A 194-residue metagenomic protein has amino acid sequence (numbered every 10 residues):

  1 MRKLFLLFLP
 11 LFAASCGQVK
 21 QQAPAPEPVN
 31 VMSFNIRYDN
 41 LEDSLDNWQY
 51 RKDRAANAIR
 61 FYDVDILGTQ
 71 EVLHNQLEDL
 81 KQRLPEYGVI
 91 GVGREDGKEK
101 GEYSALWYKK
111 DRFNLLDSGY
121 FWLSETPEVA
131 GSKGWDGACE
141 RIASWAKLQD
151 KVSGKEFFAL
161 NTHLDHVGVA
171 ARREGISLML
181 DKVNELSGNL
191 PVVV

Functional and structural regions predicted by a protein language model:
L4-A13: Sec-dependent N-terminal signal peptides
S15-R83, E95-G101, I176-S177: N-terminal, active-site-proximal structural segment of metallo-dependent hydrolase catalytic domains
R37-D39, F113-N114, S124, D165: Active-site/binding-pocket entry motifs
N40-D43, P127-W135, T162-V169: Surface-exposed cleft-lining segments at the edges of enzyme active sites
I66-F158: Structured beta-strand-rich core segments of catalytic domains in phosphoester-bond hydrolases
K98-E99, G168-A170: Solvent-exposed loop/turn segments connecting transmembrane beta-strands in outer-membrane beta-barrel proteins
E140-T162, V169-V194: His/acidic metal-ligating clusters that form di-metal
